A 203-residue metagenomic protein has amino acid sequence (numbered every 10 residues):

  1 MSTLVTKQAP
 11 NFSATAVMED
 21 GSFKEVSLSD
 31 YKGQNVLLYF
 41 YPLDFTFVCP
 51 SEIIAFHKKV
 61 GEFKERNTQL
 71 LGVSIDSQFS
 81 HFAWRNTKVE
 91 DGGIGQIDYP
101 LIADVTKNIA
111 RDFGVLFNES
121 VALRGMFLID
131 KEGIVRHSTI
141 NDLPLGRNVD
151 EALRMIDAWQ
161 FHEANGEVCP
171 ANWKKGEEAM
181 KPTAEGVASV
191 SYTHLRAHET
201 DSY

Functional and structural regions predicted by a protein language model:
M1-R196: Chalcogenol-based redox active-site neighborhoods
A197-Y203: A short, hydrophobic C-terminal helix/tail in secreted or cell-surface proteins
